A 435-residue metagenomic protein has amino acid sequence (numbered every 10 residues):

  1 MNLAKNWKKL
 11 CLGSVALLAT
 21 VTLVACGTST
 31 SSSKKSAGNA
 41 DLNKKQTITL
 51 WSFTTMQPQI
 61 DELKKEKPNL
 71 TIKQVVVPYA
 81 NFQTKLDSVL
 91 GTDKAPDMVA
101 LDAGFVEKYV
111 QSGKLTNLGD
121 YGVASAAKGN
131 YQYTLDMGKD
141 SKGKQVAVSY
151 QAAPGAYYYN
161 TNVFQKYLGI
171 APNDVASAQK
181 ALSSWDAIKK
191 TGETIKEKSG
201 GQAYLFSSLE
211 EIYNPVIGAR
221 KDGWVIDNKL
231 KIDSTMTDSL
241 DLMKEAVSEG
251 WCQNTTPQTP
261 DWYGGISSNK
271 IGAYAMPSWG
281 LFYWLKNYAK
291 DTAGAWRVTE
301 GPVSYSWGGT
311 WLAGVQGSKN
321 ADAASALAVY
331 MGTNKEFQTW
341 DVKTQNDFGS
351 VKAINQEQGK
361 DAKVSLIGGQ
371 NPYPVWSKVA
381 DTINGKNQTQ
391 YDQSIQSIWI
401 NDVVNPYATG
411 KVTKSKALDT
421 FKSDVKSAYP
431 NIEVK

Functional and structural regions predicted by a protein language model:
N2-T20, C26-E107, A323, D361 (+1 more regions): Conserved N-terminal structural module of periplasmic/extracytoplasmic solute-binding proteins
D41, D120-N130, V175-S183, D222-S239 (+6 more regions): Short, solvent-exposed loop/beta-turn-alpha elements that line the ligand-binding surface or hinge of extracytoplasmic
T47, P58, K64, V106 (+2 more regions): Extracytoplasmic/periplasmic substrate-binding proteins
V76-K85, A103-G104, L182-A187, N254-S268: Short helix-initiation/N-cap motifs at beta->coil->alpha
L90-L101, K114-T116, G201-Q202, S268-P277: Alpha-to-beta junction loops
A103-A156, Q165, D186, A293-V298 (+1 more regions): Hinge/lid segment of periplasmic solute-binding proteins
V123-S125, K139-L209, W224-P257, Q316 (+2 more regions): Helix-loop-helix "hinge/cap" segment bordering the ligand-binding cleft or interdomain interface
F282, T310-S394, N405, E433: Mature extracytoplasmic/periplasmic domains
